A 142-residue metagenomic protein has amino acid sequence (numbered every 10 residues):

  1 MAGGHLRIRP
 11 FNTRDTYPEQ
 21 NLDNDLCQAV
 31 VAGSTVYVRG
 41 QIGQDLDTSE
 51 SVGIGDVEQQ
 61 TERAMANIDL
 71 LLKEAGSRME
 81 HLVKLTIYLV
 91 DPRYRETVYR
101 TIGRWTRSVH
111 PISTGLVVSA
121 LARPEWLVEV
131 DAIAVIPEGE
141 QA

Functional and structural regions predicted by a protein language model:
M1-A66, L70-V83, L89-A142: N-terminal presequence-like segments and the immediate start of the first folded domain
